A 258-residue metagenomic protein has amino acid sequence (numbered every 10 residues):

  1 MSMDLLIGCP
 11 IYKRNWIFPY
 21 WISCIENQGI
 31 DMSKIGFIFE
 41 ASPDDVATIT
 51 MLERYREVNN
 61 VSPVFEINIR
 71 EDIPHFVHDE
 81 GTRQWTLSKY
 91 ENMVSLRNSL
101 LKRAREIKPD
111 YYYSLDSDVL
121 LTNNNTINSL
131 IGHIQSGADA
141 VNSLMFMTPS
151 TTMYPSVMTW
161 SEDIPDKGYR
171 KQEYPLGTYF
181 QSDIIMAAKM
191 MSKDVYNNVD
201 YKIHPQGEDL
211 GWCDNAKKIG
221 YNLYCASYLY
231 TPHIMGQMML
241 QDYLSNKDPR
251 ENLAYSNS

Functional and structural regions predicted by a protein language model:
D4-L6, G36, G211: Cell-envelope/extracellular polymer assembly enzymes that use nucleotide-activated donors
C9-S23, P43-V46: Active-site beta-to-alpha loop of glycosyltransferases that engages the nucleotide-sugar donor
S23-K34: Short, acidic, metal-binding catalytic loop of nucleotide-sugar glycosyltransferases
A47-P109: Active-site-proximal specificity loops/subdomain of glycosyltransferases
P109, G137-D139, Y221: Short, high-confidence coil segments that cap the C-terminus of an alpha-helix and link into the following beta-strand
P109-L120: Short beta-strand-to-loop acidic/aromatic patch adjacent to the donor-nucleotide binding site
T122-K202: Conserved catalytic core of nucleotide-sugar-dependent glycosyltransferases
L176-A188, K193-S258: C-terminal catalytic/acceptor-binding lobe
